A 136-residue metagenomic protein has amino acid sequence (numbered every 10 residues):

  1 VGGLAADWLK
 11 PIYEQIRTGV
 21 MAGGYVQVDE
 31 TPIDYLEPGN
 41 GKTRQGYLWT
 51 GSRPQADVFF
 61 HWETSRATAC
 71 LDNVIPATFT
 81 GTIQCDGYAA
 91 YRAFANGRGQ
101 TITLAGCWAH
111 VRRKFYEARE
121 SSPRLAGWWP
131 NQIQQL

Functional and structural regions predicted by a protein language model:
V1-L136: Catalytic center-proximal scaffold of phosphoryl-transfer enzymes
